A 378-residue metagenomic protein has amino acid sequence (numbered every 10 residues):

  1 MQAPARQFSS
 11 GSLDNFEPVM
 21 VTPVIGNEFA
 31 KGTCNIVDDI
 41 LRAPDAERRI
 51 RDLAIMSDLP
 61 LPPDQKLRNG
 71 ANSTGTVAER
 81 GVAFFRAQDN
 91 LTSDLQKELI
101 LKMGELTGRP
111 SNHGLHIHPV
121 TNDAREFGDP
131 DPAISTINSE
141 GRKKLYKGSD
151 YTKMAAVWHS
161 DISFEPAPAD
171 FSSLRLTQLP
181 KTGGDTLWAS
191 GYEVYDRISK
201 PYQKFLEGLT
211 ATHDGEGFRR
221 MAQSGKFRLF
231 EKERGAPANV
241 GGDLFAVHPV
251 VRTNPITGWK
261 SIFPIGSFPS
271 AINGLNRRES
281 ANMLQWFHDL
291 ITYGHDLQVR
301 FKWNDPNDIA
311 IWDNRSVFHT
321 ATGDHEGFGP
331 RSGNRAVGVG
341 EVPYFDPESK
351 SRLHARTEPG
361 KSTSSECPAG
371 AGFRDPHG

Functional and structural regions predicted by a protein language model:
Q2-E79, R86-I311, R315-G378: Fe(II)/2-oxoglutarate oxygenase catalytic core
